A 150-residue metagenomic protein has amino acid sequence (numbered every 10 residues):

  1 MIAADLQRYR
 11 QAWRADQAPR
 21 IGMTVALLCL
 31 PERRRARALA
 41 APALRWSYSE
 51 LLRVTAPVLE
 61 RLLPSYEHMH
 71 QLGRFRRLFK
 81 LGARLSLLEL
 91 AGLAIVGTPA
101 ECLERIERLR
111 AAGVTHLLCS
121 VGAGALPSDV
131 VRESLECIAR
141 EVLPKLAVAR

Functional and structural regions predicted by a protein language model:
I2-A112, A147-A149: An alpha-helical appendage that flanks or caps ligand/catalytic pockets
I21-M23, L118-G122: A short small-residue
P99, L103, R132-A139: Short, amphipathic alpha-helical "lid/cap" segments that border enzyme active or binding sites
T115: Short acidic/polar active-site loop segments enriched in Thr and Asp
S120-L135: Glycine-rich, proline-tolerant flexible connector loops at the mouths of alpha/beta enzymes
S134-R150: Alpha-helix-loop-beta-strand connector modules within alpha/beta enzyme cores
